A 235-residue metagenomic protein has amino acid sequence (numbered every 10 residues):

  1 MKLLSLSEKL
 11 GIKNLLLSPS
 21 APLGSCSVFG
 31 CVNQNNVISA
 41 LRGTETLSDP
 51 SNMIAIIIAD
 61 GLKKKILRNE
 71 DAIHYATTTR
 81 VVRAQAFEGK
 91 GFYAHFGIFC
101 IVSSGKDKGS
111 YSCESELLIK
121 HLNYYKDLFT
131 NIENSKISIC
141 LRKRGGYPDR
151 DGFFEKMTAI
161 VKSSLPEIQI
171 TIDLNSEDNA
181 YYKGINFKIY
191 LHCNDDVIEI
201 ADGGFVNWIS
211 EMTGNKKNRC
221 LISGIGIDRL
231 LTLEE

Functional and structural regions predicted by a protein language model:
M1-E235: TRNA-recognition modules of translation machinery and tRNA-sensing kinases, especially anticodon-binding
